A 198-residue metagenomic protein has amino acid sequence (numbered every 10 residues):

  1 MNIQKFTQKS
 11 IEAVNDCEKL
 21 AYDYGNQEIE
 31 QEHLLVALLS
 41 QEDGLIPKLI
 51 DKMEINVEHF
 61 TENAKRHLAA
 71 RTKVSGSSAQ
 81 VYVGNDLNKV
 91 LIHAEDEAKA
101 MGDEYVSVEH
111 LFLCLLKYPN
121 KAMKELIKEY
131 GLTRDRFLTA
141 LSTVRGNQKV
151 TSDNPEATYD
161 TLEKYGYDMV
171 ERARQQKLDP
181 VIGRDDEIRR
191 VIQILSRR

Functional and structural regions predicted by a protein language model:
M1-R198: Histone-fold recognition with a strong bias for associated Lys/Arg-rich disordered tails
